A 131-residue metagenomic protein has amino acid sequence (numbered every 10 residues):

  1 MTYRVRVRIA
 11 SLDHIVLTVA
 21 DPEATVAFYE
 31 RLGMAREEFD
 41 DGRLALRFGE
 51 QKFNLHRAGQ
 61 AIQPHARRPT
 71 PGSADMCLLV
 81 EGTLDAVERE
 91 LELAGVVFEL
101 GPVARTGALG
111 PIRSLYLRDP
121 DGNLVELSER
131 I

Functional and structural regions predicted by a protein language model:
M1-L12, L17-E38, F48-L100, R118-I131: Glyoxalase I/VOC metalloenzyme domain signal
D40, L109-I112: Short, small/polar residue-rich loop motifs at catalytic or cofactor-binding pockets
R43-R47: Minor-groove-contacting beta-hairpin "wing" of winged helix-turn-helix DNA-binding domains
A66, G107-G110: Acidic pyrophosphate-coordinating catalytic loop
E99-G107: Short, basic/aromatic recognition patches
